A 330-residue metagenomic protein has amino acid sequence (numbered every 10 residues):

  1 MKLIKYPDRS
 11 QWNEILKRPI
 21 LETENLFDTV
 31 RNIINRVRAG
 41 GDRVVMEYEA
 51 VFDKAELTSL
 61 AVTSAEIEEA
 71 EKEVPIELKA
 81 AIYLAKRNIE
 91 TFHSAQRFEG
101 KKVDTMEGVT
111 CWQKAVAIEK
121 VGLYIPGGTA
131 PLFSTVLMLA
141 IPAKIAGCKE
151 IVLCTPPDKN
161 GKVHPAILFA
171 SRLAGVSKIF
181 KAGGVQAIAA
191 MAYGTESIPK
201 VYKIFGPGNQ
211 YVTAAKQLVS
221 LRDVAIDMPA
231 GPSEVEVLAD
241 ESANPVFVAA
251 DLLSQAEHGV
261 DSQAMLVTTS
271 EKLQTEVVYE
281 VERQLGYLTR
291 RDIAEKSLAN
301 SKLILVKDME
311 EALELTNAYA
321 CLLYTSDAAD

Functional and structural regions predicted by a protein language model:
M1-E119: N-terminal Rossmann-like NAD(P)+-binding subdomain of aldehyde/semialdehyde dehydrogenases
I4-Y6, I179-G183, L303-D308: Short acidic-hydrophobic, aromatic-tinged amphipathic segments that line or gate anion-handling sites
A61-P75, M228-E236, H258-Q274, Y279-V306: Flexible, acidic loop-helix segments that line cofactor/substrate-binding pockets
V103-F169: Conserved small-residue-rich beta-alpha loop and adjacent elements that most often cradle the phosphate/pyrophosphate
G175-Q263: Conserved NAD(P)+-binding/catalytic subdomain of aldehyde/semialdehyde dehydrogenases
A320: Conserved glycine-rich beta-strand-loop-beta hairpin in the small C-terminal domain of fold type I
Y324-D330: Conserved small/polar residues in nucleotide/adenosyl-binding loops
